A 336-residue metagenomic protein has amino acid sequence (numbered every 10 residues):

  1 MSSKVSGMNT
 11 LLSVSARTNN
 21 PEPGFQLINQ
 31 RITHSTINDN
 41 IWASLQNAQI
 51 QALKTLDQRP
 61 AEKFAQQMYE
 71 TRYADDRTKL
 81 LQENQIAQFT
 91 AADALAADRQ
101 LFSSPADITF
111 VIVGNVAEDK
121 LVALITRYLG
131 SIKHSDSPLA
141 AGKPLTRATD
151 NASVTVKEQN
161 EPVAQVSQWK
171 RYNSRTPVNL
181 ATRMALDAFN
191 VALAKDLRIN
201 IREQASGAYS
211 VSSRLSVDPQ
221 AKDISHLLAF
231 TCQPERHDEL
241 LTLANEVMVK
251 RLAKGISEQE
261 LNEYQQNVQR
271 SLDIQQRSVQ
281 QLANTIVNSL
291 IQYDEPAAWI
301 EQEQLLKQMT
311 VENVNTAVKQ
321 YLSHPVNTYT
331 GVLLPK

Functional and structural regions predicted by a protein language model:
M1-T33, L45-K54, R59-I86, P105-V113 (+6 more regions): M16 family metallopeptidases and their MPP-like homologs
I32-N40: Short, polar/flexible loop-turn hinges at active-site or ligand-entry regions and domain interfaces
S104, T109-V166, Y172-S174, K336: An aromatic/glycine/proline-enriched structural segment found at the starts of mature extracellular/organellar domains
H134-A140, D196-N200, Y209-S213: Acidic/polar loop patches that form or flank catalytic/metal-binding clefts of enzymes that bind anionic ligands
V178-A194: Active/ligand-binding-proximal structured segments within catalytic/core domains that scaffold catalytic residues
V311-Q320: Low-complexity, intrinsically disordered Gly/Pro/Thr-rich segments
Y321-P325: Short segments within alpha-helical structural elements
